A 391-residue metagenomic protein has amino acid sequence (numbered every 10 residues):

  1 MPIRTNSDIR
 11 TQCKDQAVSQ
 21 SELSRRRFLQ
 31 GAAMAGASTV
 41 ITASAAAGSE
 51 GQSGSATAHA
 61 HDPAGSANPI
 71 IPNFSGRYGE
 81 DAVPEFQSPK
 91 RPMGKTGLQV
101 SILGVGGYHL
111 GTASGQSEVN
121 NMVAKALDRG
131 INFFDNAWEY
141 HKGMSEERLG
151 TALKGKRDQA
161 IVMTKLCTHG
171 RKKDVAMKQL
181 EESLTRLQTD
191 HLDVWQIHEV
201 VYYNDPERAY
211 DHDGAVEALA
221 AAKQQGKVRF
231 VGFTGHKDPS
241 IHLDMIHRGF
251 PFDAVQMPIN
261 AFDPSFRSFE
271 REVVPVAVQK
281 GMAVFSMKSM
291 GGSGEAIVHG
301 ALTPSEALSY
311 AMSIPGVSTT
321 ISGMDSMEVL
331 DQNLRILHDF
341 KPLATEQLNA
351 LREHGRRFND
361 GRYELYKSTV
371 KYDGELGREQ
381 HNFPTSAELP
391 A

Functional and structural regions predicted by a protein language model:
M1-S24: N-terminal secretory signal peptides
L29-G31, G36-S38, P264, R271-A391: Structured C-terminal cap/extension of enzyme domains
A43-S101: C-terminal segment of N-terminal export signals and the immediately downstream linker at the start of the mature
M93, V105, F134, L149 (+7 more regions): Conserved, mostly hydrophobic/aromatic
G106-Q116, K165-D174: Active-site mouth loops of central-metabolism enzymes
N136-A152, Y203: Glycine-rich, proline-tolerant flexible connector loops at the mouths of alpha/beta enzymes
G150-M163, V216-A221: Alpha-helix-loop-beta-strand connector modules within alpha/beta enzyme cores
R171-S268, E272, V278-F285: Glycine/proline-rich, positively charged, aromatic-decorated active-site loop/lid region on the catalytic face
